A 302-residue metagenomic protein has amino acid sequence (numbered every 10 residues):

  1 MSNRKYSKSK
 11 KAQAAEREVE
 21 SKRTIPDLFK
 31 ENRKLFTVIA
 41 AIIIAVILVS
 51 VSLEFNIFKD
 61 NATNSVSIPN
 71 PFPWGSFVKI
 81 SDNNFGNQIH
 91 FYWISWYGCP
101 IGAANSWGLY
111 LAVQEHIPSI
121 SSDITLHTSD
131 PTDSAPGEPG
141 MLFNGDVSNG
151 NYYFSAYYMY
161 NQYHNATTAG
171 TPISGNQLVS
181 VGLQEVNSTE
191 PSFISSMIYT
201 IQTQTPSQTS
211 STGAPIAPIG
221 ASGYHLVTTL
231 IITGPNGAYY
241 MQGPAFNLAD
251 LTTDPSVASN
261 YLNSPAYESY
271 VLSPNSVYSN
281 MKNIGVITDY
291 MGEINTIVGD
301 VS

Functional and structural regions predicted by a protein language model:
S2-H90, A104-W107, L111-S302: Non-globular targeting/processing and membrane-anchoring segments
I94-N105: Conserved redox-active cysteine motifs that mediate thiol-disulfide chemistry, especially di-cysteine Cys-X(1-2)-Cys
